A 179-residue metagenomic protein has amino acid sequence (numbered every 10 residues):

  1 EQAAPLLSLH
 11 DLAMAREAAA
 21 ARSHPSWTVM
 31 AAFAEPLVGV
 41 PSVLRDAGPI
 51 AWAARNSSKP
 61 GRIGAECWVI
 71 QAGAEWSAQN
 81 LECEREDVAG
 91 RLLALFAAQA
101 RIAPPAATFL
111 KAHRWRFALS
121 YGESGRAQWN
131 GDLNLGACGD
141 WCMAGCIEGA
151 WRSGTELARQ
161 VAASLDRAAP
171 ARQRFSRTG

Functional and structural regions predicted by a protein language model:
E1-V40, I102: Central helical "cap/lid" subdomain
S8-D11, S58, D166: A generic structural signal for secondary-structure junctions that act as hinges or helix/strand caps at the edges
A13-A19, L37-V43, A54-K59, F96-R101 (+2 more regions): Intrinsically disordered, low-complexity boundary segments flanking structured domains
T28-M30, A51-W52, V69, F109-K111: Generic structural signal for residues positioned in beta-strands
A32-P36, R55-S58, G73-E75, D140: Histidine- and/or cysteine-centered catalytic micro-motif in compact active-site loops
G39-I70, A78-N80: Anionic-ligand binding region
I63-G179: Conserved flavin/dinucleotide-binding core of flavoenzymes
